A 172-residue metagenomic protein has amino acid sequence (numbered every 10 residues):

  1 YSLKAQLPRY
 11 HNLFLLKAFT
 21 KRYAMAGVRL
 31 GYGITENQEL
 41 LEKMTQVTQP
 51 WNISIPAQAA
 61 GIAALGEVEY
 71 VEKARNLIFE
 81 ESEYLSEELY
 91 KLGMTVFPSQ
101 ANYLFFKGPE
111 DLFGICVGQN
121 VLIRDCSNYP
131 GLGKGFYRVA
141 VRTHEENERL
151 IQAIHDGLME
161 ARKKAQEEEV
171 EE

Functional and structural regions predicted by a protein language model:
Y1-K4, Y23: Conserved PLP phosphate-binding loop immediately N-terminal to the Schiff-base lysine helix in PLP-dependent enzymes
K4-L13: Nucleotide-activated donor-binding/catalytic signature segment of Leloir-type glycosyltransferases, i.e., the conserved
N12-Y90, T95: PLP-dependent aminotransferase class I/II
G27, Q100-A101, G131-G133: Short acidic/glycine-enriched loop/turn segments that link adjacent beta-strands
T35-L40, E67, G108-D111, H144 (+1 more regions): Short loop segments at secondary-structure junctions
M44, L112-I115, L150-A153: Hydrophobic side chains in well-ordered alpha-helices
I78-F79, E83, E87-N120, V141: Conserved PLP-binding catalytic core of the aspartate aminotransferase-like
G118, N128-E172: PLP-dependent enzyme catalytic core of the Aspartate aminotransferase-like
